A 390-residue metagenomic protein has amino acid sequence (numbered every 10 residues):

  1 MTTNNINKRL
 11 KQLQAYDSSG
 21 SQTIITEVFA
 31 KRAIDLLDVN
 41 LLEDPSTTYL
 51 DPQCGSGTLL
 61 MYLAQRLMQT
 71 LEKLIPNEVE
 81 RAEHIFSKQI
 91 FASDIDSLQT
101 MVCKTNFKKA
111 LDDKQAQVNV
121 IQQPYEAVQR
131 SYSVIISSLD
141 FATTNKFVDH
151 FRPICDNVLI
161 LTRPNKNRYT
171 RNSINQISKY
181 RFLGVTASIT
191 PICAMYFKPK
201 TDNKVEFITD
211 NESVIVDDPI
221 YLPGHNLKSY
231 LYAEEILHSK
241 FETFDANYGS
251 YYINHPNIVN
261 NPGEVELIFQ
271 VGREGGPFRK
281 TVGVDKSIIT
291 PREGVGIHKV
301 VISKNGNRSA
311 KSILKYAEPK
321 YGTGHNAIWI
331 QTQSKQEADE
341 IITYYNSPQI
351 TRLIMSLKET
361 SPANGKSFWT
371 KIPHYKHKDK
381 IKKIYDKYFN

Functional and structural regions predicted by a protein language model:
M1-E80, H84, Q89-N106, V118 (+1 more regions): Class I S-adenosyl-L-methionine
S18-S19, I25-F29, C54-M61, M68 (+4 more regions): Signature of N6-adenine DNA methyltransferases within the class I
G20, R130, T186-N390: C-terminal substrate-recognition regions of SAM-dependent nucleic acid methyltransferases
P76, N145, K286-S287: Short alpha-helical segments and helix-capping/turn motifs at coil-helix boundaries
S87, Y132, C155, I297-H298: Short, well-ordered alpha-helix to beta-strand connector turns
S93-D94, S137-D140, L161-R163, I302-N305 (+2 more regions): Short His-Asn-centered micro-motif
K114-Q123: Conserved SAM-binding strand-loop segment of SAM-dependent methyltransferases
